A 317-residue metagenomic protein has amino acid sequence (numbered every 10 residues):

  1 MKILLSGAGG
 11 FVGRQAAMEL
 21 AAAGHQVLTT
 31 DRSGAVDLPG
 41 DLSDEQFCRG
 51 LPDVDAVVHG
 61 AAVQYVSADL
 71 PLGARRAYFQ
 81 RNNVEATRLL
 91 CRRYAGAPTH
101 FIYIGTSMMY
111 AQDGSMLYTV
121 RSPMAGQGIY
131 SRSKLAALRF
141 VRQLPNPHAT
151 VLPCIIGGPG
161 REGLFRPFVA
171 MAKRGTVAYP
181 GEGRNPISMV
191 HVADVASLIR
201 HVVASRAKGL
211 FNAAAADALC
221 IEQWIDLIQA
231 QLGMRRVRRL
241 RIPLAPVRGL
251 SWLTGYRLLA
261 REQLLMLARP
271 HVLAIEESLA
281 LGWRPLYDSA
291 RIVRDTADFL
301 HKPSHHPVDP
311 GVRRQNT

Functional and structural regions predicted by a protein language model:
I3-A23: N-terminal Rossmann NAD(P)H-binding glycine-rich loop of SDR-like oxidoreductase domains
D41-V84, R93: NAD(P)H-binding glycine-rich loop region in Rossmannoid oxidoreductase-like domains and their noncatalytic homologs
Y78-L89, G128, R132-S133, V190: Glycine-rich NAD(P)-binding loop of the Rossmann-fold in SDR/ketoreductase-type enzymes
E85-I129, A149: Conserved Rossmann-fold NAD(P)-dependent oxidoreductase catalytic core, especially the SDR/UDP-sugar
T106, L138-P159: Conserved beta-loop-beta element that borders a ligand/cofactor-binding pocket
R132, R161-P167, G181-V203, G209-N212: Substrate-positioning beta->alpha
V192, D226, L250-P285: Conserved C-terminal active-site "lid" loop/helix of NAD(P)H-dependent oxidoreductases that clamps the redox cofactor
H201-R261, A290, R294-A297, P303-T317: Mid/C-terminal beta-alpha module of Rossmann-like enzyme folds, strongest in SDR-family dehydrogenases/epimerases
